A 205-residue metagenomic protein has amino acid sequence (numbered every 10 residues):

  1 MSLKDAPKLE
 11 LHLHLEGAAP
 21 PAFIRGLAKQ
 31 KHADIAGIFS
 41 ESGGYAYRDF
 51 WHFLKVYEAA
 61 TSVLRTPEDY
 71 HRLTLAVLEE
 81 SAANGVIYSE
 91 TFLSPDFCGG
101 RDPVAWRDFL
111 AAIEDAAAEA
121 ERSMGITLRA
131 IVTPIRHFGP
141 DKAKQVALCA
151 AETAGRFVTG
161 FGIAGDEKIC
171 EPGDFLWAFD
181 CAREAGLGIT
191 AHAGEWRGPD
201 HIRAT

Functional and structural regions predicted by a protein language model:
M1-L187, W196-A204: Metal-cofactor-binding active-site regions of metalloenzymes
